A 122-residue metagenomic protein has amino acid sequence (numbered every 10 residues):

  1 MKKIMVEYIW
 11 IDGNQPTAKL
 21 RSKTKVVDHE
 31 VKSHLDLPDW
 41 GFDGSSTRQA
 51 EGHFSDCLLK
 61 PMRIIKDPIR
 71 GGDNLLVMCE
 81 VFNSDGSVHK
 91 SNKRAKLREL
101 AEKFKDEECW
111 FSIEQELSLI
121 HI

Functional and structural regions predicted by a protein language model:
M1-I120: ATP/Mg2+-dependent ligation/transfer catalytic cores
